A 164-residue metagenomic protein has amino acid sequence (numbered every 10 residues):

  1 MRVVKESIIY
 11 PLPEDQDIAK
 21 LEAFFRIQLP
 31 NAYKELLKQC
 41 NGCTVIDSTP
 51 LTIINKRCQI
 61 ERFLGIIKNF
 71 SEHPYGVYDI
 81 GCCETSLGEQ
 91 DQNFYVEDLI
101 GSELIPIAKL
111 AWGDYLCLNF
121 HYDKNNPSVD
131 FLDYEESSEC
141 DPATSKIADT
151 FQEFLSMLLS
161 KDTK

Functional and structural regions predicted by a protein language model:
M1-D114, D162-T163: A surface-exposed partner-binding patch
A108-K109, F120, D133: Pocket-edge structural micro-motifs
D114-Y122: Broad, structure-driven detector of short, well-ordered beta-strand segments within folded domains
Y122-P127, E139-C140: Short, solvent-exposed loop/turn segments that connect beta-strands within catalytic domains and beta-strand-rich
N126, S160-K164: N-terminal processing/targeting junctions
D133-L159: Compact, glycine/acidic-enriched structural inserts
